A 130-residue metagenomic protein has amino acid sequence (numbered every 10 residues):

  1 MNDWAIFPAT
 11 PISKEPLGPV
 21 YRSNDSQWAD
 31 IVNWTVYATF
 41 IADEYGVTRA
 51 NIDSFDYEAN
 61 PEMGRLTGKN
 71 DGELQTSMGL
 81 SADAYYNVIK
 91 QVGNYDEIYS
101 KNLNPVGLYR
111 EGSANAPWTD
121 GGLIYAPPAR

Functional and structural regions predicted by a protein language model:
M1-F7: A ligand-binding cleft/hinge motif common to bilobed small-molecule-binding domains
F7-L80, Y125-R130: Extended ligand-binding regions for polar small-molecule ligands
M63-R130: C-terminal functional modules
